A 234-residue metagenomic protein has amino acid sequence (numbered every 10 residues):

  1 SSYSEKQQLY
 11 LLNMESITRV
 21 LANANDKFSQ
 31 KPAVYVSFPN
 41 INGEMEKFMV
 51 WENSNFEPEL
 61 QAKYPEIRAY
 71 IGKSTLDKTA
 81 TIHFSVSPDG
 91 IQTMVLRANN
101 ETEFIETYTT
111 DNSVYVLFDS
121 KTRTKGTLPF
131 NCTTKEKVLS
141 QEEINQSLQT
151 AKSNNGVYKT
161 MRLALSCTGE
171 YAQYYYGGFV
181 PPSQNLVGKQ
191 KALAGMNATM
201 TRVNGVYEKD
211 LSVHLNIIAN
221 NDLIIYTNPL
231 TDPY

Functional and structural regions predicted by a protein language model:
S1-T109: N-terminal prosegments of processed precursors
S113-Y234: Fold-level signature of zinc-dependent metallopeptidase catalytic domains
